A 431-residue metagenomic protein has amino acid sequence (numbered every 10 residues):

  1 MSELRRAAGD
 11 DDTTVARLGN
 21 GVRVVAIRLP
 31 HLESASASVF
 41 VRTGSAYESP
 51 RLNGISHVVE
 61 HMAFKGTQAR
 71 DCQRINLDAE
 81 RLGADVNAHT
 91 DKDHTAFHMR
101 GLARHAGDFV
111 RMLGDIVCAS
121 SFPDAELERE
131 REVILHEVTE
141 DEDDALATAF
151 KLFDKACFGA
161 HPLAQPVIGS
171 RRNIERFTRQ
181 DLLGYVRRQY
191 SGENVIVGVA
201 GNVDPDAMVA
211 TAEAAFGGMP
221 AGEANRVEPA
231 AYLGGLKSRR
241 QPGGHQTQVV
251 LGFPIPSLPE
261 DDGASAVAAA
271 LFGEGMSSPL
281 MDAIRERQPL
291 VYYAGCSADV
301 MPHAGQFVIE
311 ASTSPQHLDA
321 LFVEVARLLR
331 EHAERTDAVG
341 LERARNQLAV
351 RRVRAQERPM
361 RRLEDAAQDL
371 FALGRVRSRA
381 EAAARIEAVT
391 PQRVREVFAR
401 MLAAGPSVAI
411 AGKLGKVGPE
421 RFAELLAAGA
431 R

Functional and structural regions predicted by a protein language model:
M1-S34: N- or domain-start disorder-to-order transition segments that initiate the globular core
R6-G9, Q180, Y232-G234: Short gly/ser/thr-rich secondary-structure transition/capping motifs
D11-T13, R17, R28, C72-V227 (+4 more regions): Charge-rich, well-structured scaffold segments of protease-associated domains
G21, R28-E80, Y190, E260-F272 (+1 more regions): Active/ligand-binding-proximal structured segments within catalytic/core domains that scaffold catalytic residues
V22, A35-A37, T95, T247-V249 (+2 more regions): Change "...and in nucleic-acid phosphodiester-cleaving endonucleases..." to "...and in nucleic-acid processing enzymes
V22, D204, M276-S277: A generic "binding-loop/recognition-motif" signal
R28-L29, S38-F40, A224-M281, R431: His/Glu-based metal-binding/catalytic segments typifying zinc-dependent metallopeptidases
